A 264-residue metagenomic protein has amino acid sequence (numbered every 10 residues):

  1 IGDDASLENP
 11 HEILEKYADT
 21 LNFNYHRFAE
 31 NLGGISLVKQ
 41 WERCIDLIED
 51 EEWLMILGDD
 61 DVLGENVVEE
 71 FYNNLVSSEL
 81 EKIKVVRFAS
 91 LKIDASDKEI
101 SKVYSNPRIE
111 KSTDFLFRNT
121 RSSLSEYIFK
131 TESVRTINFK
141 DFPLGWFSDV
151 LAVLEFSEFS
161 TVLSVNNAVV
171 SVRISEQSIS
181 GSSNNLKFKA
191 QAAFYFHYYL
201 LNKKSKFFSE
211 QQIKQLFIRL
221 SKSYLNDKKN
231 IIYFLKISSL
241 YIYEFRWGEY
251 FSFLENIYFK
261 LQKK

Functional and structural regions predicted by a protein language model:
I1-A5, H26-F28, G58: Short beta-strand/loop segment that forms part of the nucleotide-sugar
D3-E12, E30, L63: A conserved acidic beta->alpha catalytic loop
N9, D61-N74: Acidic donor-binding/catalytic loop of UDP-sugar-dependent glycosyltransferases, especially processive GT2
A29-E49: Glycine-rich, basic loop-to-helix element that forms the pyrophosphate-binding segment of sugar-nucleotide handling
E51-D60: Short beta-strand-to-loop acidic/aromatic patch adjacent to the donor-nucleotide binding site
V68-I100: Conserved donor NDP-sugar-binding/catalytic core segment of glycosyltransferases
F88, N106-N185: Conserved nucleotide-sugar donor-binding catalytic segment
D114, A168, V172-S175, G181-E210 (+1 more regions): Catalytic core of nucleotide-sugar-dependent glycosyltransferases
